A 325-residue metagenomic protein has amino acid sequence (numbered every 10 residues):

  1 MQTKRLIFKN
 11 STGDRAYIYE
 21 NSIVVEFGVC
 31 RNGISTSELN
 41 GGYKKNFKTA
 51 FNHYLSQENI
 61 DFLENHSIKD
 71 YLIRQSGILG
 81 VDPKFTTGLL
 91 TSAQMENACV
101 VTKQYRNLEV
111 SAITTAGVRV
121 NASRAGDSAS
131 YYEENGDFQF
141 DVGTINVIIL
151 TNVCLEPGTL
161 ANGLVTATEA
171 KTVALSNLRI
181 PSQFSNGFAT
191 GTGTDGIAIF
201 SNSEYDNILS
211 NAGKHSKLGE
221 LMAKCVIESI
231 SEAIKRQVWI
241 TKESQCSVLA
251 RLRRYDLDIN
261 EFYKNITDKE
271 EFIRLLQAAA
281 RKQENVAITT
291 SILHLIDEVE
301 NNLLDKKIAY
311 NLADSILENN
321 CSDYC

Functional and structural regions predicted by a protein language model:
M1-C325: Alpha/propeptide regions of enzymes that mature by internal proteolysis
